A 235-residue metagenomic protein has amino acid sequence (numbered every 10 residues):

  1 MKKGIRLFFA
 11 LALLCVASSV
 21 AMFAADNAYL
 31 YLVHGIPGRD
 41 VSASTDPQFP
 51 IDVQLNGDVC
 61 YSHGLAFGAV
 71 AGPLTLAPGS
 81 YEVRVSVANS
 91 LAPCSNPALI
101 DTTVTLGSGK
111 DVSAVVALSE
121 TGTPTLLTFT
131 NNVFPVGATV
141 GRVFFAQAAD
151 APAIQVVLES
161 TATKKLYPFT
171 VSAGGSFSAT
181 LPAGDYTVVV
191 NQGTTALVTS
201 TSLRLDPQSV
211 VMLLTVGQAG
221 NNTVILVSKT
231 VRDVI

Functional and structural regions predicted by a protein language model:
M1-F9: Bacterial N-terminal signal peptides that target proteins for export
F9-S19: Bacterial N-terminal signal peptides
A24-I235: Intrinsically disordered, low-complexity polar regions and short flexible loop motifs
